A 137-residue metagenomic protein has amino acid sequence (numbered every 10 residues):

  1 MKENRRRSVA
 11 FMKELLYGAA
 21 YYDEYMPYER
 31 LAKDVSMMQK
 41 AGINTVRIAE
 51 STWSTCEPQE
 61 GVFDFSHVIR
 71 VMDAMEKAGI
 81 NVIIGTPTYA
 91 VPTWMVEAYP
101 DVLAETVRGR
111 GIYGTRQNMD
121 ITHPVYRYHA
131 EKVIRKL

Functional and structural regions predicted by a protein language model:
M1-F11: Short, Lys/Arg-enriched N-terminal segments with co-localized hydrophobic residues within the first ~10-30 amino acids
V9-R30: Boundary/entry segment of secreted carbohydrate-active catalytic domains
Y17, W53-E57, T115-D120: A short, mixed-charge helix-start or loop-turn motif at secondary-structure junctions
Y25-K40, A130-K136: Short, acidic/polar
Y28-L31, G61-F65, H123, R127-E131: Solvent-exposed, acidic/flexible segments
A32-G111: Aromatic-lined substrate-binding rim segments of carbohydrate-active enzymes
V71-V82, G111-L137: An active-site-proximal structural segment forming one wall of the substrate-binding cleft that immediately precedes
